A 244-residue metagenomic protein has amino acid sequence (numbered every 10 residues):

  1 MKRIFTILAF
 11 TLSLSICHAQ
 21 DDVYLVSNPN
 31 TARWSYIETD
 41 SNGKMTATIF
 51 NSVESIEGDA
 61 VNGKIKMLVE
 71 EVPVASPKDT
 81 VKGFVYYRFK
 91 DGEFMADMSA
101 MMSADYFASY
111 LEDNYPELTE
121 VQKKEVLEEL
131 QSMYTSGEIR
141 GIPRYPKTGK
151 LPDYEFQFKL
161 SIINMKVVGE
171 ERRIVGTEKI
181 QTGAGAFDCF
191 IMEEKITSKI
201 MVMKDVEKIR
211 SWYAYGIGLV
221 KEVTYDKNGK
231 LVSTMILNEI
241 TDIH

Functional and structural regions predicted by a protein language model:
M1-Y24: Bacterial Sec-dependent N-terminal signal peptides
F5-T6, K123, D242: Intrinsically disordered, low-complexity segments enriched in glycine/proline and serine/threonine
T6-L8, V61, E93, S99: Intrinsic disorder/low-complexity detector
L14-I16, K66, Y110, L118: A composition/secondary-structure signal for short, hydrophobic, low-basic-content segments with alpha-helix propensity
Q20-F84, F156-H244: Acidic, serine/threonine-rich low-complexity disordered tracts
S27-P29, E38-D40, F89-F187: Solvent-exposed helix/loop surface patches that form functional interfaces
